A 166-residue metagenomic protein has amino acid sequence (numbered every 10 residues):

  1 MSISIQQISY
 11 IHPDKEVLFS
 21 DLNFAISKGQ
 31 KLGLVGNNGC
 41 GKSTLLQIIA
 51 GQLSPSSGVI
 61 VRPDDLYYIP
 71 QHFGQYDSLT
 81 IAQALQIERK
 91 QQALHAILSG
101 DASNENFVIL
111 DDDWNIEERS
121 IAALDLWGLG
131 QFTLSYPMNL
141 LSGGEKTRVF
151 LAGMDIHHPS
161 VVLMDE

Functional and structural regions predicted by a protein language model:
M1-I5, S9-D21, G130: A short, flexible loop at the N-terminus of ABC-type nucleotide-binding domains that lies
I26-K28: Conserved hydrophobic segment flanking the Walker A/P-loop of ABC-type ATPase nucleotide-binding domains
V35-N37: The feature captures the beta-strand-to-loop junction immediately N-terminal to the Walker
A50: Helix-to-loop junction immediately C-terminal to a conserved catalytic motif
Q75-L140: ABC-family P-loop ATPase nucleotide-binding domains
L151: Hydrophobic anchor residue at the start of the ABC signature
V162-E166: Catalytic Walker B motif of ABC-type/P-loop ATPase nucleotide-binding domains
